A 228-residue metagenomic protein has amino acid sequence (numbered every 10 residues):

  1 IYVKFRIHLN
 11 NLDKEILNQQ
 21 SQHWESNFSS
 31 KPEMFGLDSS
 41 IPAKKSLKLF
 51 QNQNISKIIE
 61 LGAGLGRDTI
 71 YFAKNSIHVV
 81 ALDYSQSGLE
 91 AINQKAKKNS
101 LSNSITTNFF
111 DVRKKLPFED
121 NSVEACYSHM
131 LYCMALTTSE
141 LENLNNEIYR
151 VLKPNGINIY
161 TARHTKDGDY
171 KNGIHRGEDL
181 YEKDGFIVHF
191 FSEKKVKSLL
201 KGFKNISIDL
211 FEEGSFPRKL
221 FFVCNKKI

Functional and structural regions predicted by a protein language model:
I1-Q53, I58-I105, F109-K114, N143 (+1 more regions): Class I (Rossmann-like) S-adenosyl-L-methionine-dependent methyltransferase catalytic domain, capturing the SAM-binding
L116-C126: A short acidic, Gly/Pro-enriched loop at the edge of an enzyme's catalytic core that lines a small-molecule cofactor
E124-S139: A short SAM/SAH-binding and catalytic strip from SAM-dependent methyltransferases
L136, K153, K201: Short conserved AdoMet
E142-P154: A short glycine-rich, Lys/Arg-flanked "PGG" loop and its adjoining helix->strand segment in the class I
